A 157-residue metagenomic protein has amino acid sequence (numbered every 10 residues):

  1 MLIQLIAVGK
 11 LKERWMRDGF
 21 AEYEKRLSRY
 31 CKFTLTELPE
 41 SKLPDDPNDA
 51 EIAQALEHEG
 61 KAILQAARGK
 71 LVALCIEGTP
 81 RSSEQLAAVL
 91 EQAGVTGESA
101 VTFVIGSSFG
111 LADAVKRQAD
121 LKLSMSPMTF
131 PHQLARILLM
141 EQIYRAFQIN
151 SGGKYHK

Functional and structural regions predicted by a protein language model:
M1-L27: N-terminal beta1-alpha1 ligand-phosphate binding loop
L2, E98-V104: Loop/turn-to-beta-strand initiation segments
I6, T34-T36: General small-molecule cofactor/ligand-binding pocket signal
L11, I76-P80, S107-G110: Short glycine-rich anion-binding loops that position phosphate/pyrophosphate groups of nucleotides and phosphorylated
S28-T34: A generic structural motif
C31, A67-G69, A119: Short, well-ordered alpha-helix to beta-strand connector turns
P39-S99: S-adenosyl-L-methionine/SAH cofactor-binding core of RNA-modifying enzymes
F109, D113-K157: Structured adenosyl-cofactor binding patch, chiefly the S-adenosyl-L-methionine
